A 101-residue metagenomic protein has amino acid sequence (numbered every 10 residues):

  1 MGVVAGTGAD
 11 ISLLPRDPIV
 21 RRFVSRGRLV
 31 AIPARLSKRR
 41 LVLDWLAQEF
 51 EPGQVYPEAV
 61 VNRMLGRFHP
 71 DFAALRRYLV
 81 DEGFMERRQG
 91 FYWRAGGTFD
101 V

Functional and structural regions predicted by a protein language model:
M1, F91-V101: Short, cationic-aromatic polyanion-contact patches
M1-L14: N-terminal regulatory modules of eukaryotic gene-expression and nucleic-acid-associated proteins
L13-F50: Short alpha-helical segments that sit at the start of domains
D44-A47, N62, G66: Amphipathic alpha-helical segments within well-ordered protein domains
P52-L65: Short acidic, hydrophobic short linear motifs in intrinsically disordered regions
F68-Y78: Short amphipathic alpha-helical interaction segments
D81-Y92: A short, conserved structural fragment
